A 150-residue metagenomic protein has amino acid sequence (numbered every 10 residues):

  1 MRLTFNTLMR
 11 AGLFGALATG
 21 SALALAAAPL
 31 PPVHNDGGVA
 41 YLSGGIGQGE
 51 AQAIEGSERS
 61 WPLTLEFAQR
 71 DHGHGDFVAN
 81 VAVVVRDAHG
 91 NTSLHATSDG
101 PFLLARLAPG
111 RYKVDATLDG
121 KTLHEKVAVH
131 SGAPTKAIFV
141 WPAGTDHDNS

Functional and structural regions predicted by a protein language model:
R2-L13: Bacterial N-terminal signal peptides that target proteins for export
A11-A22: Bacterial N-terminal signal peptides
L25-V81, L118-S150: Primarily secretory-pathway and cell-envelope proteins
A82-S93: Short amphipathic beta-strand segments in non-cytosolic proteins
A96-T97, K126: Short hydrophobic alpha-helix segments
G100-R106: Short, surface-exposed beta-strand/beta-hairpin micro-motifs centered on an aromatic residue
A108-P109, S131: Surface-exposed loops/turns
G110-A116: A short tyrosine-centered beta-strand micro-motif
